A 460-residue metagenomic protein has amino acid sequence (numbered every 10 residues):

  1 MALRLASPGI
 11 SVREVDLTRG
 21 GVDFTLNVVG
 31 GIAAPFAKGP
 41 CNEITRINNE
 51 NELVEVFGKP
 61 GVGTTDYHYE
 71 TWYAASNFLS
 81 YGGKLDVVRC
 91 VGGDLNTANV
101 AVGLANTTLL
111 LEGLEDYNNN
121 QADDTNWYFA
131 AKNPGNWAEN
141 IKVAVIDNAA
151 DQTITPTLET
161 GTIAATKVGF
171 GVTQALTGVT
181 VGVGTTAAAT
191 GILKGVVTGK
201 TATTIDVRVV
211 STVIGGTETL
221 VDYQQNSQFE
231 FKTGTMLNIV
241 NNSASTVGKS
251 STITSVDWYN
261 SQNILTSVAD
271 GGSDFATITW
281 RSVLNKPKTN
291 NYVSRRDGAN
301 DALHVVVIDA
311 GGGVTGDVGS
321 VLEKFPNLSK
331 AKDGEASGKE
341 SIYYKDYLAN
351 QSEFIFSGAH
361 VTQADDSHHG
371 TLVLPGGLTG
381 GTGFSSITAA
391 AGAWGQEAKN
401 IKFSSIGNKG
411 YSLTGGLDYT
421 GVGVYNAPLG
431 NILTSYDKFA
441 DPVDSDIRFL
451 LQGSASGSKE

Functional and structural regions predicted by a protein language model:
M1-E460: Surface-exposed assembly/interface segments
